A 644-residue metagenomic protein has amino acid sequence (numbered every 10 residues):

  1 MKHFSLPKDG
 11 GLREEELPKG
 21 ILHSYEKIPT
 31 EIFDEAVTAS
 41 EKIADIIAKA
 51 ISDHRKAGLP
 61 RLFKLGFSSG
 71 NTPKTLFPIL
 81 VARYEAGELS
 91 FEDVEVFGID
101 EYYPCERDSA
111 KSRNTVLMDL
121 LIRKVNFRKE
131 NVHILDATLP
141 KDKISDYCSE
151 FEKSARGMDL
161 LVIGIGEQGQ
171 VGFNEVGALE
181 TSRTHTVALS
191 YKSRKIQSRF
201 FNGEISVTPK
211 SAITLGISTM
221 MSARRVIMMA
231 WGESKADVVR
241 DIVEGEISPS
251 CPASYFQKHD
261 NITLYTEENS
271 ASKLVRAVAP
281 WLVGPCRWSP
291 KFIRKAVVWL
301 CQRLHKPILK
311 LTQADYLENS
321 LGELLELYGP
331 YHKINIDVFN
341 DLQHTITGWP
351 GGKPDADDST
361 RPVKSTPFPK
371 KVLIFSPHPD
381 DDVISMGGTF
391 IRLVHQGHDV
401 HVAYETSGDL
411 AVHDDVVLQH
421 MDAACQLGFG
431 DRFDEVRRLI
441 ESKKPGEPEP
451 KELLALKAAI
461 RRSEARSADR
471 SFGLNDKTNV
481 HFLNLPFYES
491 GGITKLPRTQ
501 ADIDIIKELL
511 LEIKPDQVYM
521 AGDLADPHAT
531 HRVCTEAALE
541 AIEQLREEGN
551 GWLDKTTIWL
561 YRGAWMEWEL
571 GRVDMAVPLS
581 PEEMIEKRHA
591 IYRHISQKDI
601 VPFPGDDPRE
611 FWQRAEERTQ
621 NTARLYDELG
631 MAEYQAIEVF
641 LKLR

Functional and structural regions predicted by a protein language model:
M1-K64, A82, K141, D357-S359 (+1 more regions): N-terminal glycine-/serine-/threonine-rich phosphate-binding loop
K2-S5, L17, R224-G322: ATP/nucleoside-binding phosphotransfer catalytic cores, i.e., glycine-rich phosphate-binding loops
L12-K27, L89-V162: Ligand-binding beta-strand-loop-alpha-helix segment within the catalytic cores of soluble metabolic enzymes
V162-G164, F201-V243, S250, T266-E267 (+1 more regions): Glycine-rich anion-binding loop/nest that anchors nucleotide
E167-L189, V243-E246, R532-A541, D574-L579: Short, surface-exposed, charged loop/turn segments at secondary-structure junctions
Q168, G172-I217: Class I SAM-dependent methyltransferase SAM-binding "motif I" and its flanking Rossmann-like core
R303-P379, V383-D554, L560, I585 (+4 more regions): Active-site beta-strand->loop->alpha-helix modules in alpha/beta enzyme cores, enriched in Gly/His/Asp(Glu)
W565-T622: A conserved mid-domain beta-alpha-beta active-site/ligand-binding segment of alpha/beta enzyme cores
